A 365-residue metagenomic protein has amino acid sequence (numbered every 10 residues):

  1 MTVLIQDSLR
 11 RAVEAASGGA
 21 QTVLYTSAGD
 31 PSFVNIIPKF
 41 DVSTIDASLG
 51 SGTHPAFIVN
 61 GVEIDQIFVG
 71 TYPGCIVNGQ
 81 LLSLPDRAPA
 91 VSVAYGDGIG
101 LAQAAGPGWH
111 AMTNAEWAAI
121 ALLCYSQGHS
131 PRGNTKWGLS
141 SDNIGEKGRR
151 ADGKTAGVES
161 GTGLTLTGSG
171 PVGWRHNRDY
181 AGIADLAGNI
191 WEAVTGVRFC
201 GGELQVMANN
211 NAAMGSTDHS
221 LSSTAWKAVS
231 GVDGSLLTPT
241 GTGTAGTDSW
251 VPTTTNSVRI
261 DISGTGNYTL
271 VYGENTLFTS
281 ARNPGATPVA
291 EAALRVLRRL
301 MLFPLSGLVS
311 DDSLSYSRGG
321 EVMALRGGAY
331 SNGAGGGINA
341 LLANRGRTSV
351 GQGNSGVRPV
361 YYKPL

Functional and structural regions predicted by a protein language model:
M1-L4, N143-G153, T162-G163, S169 (+4 more regions): C-terminal, surface-exposed recognition/capping segments
M1-V23: Charged, compositionally biased non-catalytic regions
L9-V13, I37, A293-L297: Generic structural signal of hydrophobic/aromatic residues within well-ordered alpha-helices of folded domains
L24-G108, G201-Y268: Extracellular adhesion/carbohydrate-recognition regions
P38-D41, T71-I76, A115-E116, C124 (+5 more regions): Short, flexible loop/turn elements at secondary-structure junctions
G52-D185, G215-S216: Short aromatic-cysteine micro-motif
Y125-S130, R198, M207-N209: Short secondary-structure boundary/capping segments
T135, G202-L204, P359: Residue-level detector of alpha-helical recognition elements and their boundaries
